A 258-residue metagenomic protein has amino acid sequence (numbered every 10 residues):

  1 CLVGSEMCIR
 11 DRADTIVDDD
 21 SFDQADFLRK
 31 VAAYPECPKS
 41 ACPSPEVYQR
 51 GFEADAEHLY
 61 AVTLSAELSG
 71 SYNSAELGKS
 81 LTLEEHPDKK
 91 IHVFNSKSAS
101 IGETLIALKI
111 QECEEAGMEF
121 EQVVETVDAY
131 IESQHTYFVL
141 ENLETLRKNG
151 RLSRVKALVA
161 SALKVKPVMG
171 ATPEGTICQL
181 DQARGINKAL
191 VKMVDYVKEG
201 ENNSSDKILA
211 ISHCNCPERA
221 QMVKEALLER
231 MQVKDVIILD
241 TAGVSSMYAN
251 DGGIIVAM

Functional and structural regions predicted by a protein language model:
C1-G4, C8-I9: Single conserved hydrophobic/aromatic residue that forms the stacking wall/gate of nucleotide- or nucleobase-binding
D14-A75, S80-E84: Class I S-adenosyl-L-methionine
H58-S65, H92-N95, K109, I208-S212: Short glycine-rich or small-residue beta-strand-to-loop segments that form or flank ligand, phosphate, metal/Fe-S
S65-N73, S98-I101, C216-E218, S246: Gly/Ser/Thr-rich loops at beta-strand to alpha-helix junctions that form or flank small-molecule/cofactor-binding
G70-T136: Active-site histidine-anchored catalytic micro-motif
E112-Q179: Internal, active-site/partner-interface "lid" segment
T176-M258: Gly/His-enriched, cation/cofactor- and phosphate-binding structural elements
